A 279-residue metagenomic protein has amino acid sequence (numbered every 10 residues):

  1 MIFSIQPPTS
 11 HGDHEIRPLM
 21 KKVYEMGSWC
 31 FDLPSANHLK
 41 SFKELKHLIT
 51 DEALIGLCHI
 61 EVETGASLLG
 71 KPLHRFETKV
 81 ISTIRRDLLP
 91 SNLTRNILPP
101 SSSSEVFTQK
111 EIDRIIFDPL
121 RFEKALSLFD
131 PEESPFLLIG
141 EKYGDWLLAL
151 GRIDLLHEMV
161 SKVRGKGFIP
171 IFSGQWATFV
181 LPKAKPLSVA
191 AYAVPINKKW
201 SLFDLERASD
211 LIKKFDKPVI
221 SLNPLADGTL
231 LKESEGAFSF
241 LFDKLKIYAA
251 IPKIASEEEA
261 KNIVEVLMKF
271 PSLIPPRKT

Functional and structural regions predicted by a protein language model:
M1-M26: Short secondary-structure boundary segments
I2, S28-C30, A53-L57: A common structural microfeature
F3-P7, G12, A36-S41, G56 (+2 more regions): Beta/alpha (TIM)-barrel catalytic core signal, keyed to glycine-rich beta->alpha loops juxtaposed to Asp/Glu that bind
E15, H38, D51-L150: Active-site beta->alpha loop and helix N-cap motifs at the rims of alpha/beta catalytic domains
R17-L39, P131-F136: Catalytic domains of carbohydrate-active enzymes, especially glycoside hydrolases
C30-F31, T108-K110, G165-K166, L222-N223: N-terminal start-of-chain detector that recognizes signal peptides and the immediate post-cleavage beginning
K43-D51: Glycine-rich loop at the start of a catalytic domain that most often binds anionic cofactors/ligands
